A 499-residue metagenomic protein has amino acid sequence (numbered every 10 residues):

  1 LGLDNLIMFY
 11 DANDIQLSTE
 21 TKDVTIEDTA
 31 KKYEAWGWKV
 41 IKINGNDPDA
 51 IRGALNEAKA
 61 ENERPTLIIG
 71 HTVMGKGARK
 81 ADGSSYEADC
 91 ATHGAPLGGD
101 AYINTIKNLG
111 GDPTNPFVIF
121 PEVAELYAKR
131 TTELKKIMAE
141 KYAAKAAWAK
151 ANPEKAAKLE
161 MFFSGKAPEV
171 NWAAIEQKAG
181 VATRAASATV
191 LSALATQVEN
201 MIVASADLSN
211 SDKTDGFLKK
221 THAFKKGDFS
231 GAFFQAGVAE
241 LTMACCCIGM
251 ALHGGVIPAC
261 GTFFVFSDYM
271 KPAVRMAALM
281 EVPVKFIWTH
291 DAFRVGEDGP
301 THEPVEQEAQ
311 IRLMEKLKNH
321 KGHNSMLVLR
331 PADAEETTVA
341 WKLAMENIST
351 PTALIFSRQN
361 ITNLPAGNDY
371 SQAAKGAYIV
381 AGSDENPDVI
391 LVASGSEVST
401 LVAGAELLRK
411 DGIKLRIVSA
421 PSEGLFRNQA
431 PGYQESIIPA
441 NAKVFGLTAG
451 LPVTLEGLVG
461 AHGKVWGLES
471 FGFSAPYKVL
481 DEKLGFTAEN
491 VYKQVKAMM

Functional and structural regions predicted by a protein language model:
G2-V118, R294-L313, L317-H323, T337 (+1 more regions): Thiamine diphosphate
N108, E122-E125: P-loop NTPase catalytic nucleotide-binding module
A124-E125, K129-I355, N360-T362, S419 (+3 more regions): Thiamine diphosphate
